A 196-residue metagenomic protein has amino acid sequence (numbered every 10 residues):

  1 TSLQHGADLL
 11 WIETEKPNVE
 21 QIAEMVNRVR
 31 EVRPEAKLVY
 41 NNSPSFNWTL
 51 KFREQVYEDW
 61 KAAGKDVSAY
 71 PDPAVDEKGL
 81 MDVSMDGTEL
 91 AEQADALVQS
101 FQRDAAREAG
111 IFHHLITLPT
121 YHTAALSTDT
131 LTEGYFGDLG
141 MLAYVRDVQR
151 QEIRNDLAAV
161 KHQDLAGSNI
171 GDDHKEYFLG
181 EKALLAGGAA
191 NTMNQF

Functional and structural regions predicted by a protein language model:
T1-A109, D172, Y177-F196: Alpha/beta enzyme core
N18-E20, Y121-A124: Short secondary-structure capping/turn micro-motifs that flank functional sites
A36-F46, R107, D138-R154: Short, basic, helix/turn surface patches
W48-R53, H122-D129: Flexible glycine/acidic-rich beta-alpha junction loops that bind and position SAM and/or redox cofactors in anaerobic
D104, H114-L115: Glycine-rich phosphate-binding loop
I116-T120: Short acidic/histidine-rich active-site segments
A125-M141: C-terminal helical cap(s) of enzyme catalytic domains, especially alpha/beta-barrels
G140-Q195: Flexible C-terminal active-site loop/helix
